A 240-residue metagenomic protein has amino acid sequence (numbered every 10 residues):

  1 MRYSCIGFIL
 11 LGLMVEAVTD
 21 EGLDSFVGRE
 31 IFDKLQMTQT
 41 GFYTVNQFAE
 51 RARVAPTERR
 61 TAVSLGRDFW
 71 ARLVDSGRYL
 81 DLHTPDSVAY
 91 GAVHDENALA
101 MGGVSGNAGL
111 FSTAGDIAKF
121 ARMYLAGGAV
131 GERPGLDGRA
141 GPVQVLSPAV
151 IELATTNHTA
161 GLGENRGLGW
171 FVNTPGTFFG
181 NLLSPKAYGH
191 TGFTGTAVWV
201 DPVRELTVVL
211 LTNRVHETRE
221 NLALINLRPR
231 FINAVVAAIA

Functional and structural regions predicted by a protein language model:
M1-P185: Short, surface-exposed loop or secondary-structure junction motifs that flank catalytic or metal-binding residues
H190-A240: Structured C-terminal helix/loop/strand segments within mature extracytoplasmic catalytic/sensor domains
